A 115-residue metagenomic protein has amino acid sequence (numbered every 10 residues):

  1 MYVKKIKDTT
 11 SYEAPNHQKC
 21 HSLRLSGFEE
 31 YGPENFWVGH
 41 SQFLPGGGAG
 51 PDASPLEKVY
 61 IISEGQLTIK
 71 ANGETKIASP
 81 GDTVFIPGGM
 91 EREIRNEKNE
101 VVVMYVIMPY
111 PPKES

Functional and structural regions predicted by a protein language model:
M1-N35, S115: A short, N-terminal "cap"/entry segment at the start of jelly-roll beta-barrel domains of the cupin/DSBH fold
Q18, P55, E74, M90-E91 (+1 more regions): A generic "binding-loop/recognition-motif" signal
R24-S26, W37-S54, G88: Conserved short histidine dyad/triad with adjacent acidic residue
S41, Y60, V84: Conserved GNAT-family N-acetyltransferase fold
G48-G50, T68, V84, G88-I94: Histidine-centered metal-chelating micro-motifs
P55-L67: Glycine- and acidic-residue-biased ligand/ion/polar-headgroup-sensing regions
G73-G88: Short acidic-glycine-tyrosine-enriched beta hairpin
G88-E114: Ligand-binding loop in jelly-roll beta-barrel domains
